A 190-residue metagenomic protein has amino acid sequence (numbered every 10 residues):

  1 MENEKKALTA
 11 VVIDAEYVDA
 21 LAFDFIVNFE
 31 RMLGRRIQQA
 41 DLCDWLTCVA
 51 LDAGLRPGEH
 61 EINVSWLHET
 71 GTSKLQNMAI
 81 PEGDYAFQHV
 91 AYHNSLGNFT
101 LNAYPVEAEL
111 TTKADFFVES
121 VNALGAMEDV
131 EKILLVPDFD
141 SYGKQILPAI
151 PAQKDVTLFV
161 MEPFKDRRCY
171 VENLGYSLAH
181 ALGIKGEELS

Functional and structural regions predicted by a protein language model:
E2-N3, R56, I150: A general structural signal for short secondary-structure junctions and capping/turn motifs
K6-A20, V27, M32-L134, N173-L189: A charged nuclease-like catalytic/ligand-binding cleft shared by nucleic-acid processing domains
L21, G143-I146, R167-Y170: Extracytoplasmic/secreted cell-surface and envelope-processing proteins
T70-S73, E107-L110, P137-S141, V160-R167: Short beta-alpha junction loops
A123-E128, L147-T157: Short, surface-exposed basic-aromatic patches at helix termini and helix-loop junctions that form
L135-K144, P151: Acidic, metal-binding active-site segment of PIN/NYN-like and related structure-specific nucleases
Q153-G186: Short, flexible loop segments at boundaries between secondary-structure elements
